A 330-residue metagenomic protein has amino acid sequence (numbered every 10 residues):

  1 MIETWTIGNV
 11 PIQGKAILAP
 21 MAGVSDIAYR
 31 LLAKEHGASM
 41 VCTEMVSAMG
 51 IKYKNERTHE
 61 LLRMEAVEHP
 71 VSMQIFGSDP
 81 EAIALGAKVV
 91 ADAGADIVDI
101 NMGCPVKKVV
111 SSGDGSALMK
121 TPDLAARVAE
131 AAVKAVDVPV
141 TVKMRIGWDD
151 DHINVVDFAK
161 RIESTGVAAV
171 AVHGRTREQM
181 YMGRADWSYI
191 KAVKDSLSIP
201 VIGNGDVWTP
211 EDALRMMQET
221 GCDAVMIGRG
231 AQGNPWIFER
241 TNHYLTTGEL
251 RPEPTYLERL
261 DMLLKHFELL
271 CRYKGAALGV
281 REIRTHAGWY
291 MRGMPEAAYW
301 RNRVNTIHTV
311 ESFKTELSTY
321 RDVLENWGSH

Functional and structural regions predicted by a protein language model:
M1-H330: Flavin-dependent oxidoreductase catalytic cores
